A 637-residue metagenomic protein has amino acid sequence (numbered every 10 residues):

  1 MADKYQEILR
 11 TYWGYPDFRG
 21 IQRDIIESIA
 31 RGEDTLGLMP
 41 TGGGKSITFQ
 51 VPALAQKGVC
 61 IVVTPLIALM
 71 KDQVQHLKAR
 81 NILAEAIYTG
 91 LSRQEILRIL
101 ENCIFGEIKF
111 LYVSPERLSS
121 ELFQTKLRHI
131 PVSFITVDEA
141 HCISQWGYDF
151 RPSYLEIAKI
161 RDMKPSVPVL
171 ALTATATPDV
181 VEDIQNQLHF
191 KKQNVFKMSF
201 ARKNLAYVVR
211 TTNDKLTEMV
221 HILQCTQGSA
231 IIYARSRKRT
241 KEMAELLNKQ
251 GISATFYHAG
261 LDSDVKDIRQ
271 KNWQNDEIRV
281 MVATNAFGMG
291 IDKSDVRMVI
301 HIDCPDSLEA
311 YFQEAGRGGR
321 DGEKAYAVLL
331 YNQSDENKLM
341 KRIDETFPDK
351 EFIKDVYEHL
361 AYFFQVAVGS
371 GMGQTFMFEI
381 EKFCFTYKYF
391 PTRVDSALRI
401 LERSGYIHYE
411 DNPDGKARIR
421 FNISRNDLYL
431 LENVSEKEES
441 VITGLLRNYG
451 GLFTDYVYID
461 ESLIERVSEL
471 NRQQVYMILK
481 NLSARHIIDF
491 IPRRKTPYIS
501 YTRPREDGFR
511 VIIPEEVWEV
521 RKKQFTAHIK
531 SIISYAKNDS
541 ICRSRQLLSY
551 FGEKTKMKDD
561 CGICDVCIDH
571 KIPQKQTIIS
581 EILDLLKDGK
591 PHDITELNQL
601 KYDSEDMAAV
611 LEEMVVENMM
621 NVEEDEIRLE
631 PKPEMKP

Functional and structural regions predicted by a protein language model:
M1-K4, P631-P637: Short, Lys/Arg-enriched, disordered terminal segments
A2-Y12, P16-G20, D24-S46, A53-I61 (+2 more regions): Helicase motor core with emphasis on the C-terminal RecA-like subdomain
G14, Q224, Q599-Y602, E612: Amphipathic alpha-helical interaction elements
V51, V63-T64, A608, E626: Generic N-terminal initiation segments characterized by hydrophobic and/or small/turn-forming residues
D349-P504, R510-V610, E617-E630: C-terminal accessory/connector segments of nucleic-acid motor ATPases
